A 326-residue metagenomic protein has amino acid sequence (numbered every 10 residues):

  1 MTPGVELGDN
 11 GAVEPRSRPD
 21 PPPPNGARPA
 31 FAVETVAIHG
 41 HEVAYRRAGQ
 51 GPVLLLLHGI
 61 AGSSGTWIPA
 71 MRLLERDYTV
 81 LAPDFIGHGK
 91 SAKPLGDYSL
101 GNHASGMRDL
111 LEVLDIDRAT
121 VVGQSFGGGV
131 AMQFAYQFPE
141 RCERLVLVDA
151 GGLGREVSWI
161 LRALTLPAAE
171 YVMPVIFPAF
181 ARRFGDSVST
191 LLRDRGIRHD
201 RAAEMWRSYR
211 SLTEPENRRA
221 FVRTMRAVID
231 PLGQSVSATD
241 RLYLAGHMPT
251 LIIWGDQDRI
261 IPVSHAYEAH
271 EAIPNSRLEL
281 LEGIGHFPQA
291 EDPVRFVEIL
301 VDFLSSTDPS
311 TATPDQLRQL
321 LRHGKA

Functional and structural regions predicted by a protein language model:
M1-L54, R76-Y78, I116-D117, H199-A203 (+1 more regions): Alpha/beta-hydrolase fold catalytic core
V36, R46-A48, I68, A82-F126 (+2 more regions): Active-site loop/oxyanion-hole signature of alpha/beta-hydrolase fold enzymes
H41-K90: Conserved HGGG/HGGXW glycine-rich cap/lid loop of the alpha/beta-hydrolase fold
V130-F134: Hydrolases whose catalytic domains are alpha/beta-hydrolase-1, hotdog thioesterase, or metallo-beta-lactamase-like
Y136, R144-P178: Flexible "cap/lid" loop of the alpha/beta hydrolase fold
T213-E271: Conserved serine/cysteine hydrolase catalytic core
E271-H286: Catalytic histidine neighborhood in serine/cysteine hydrolases with alpha/beta-hydrolase-type architecture
I284-V297: Catalytic histidine-centered segment of alpha/beta-hydrolase-like enzymes
